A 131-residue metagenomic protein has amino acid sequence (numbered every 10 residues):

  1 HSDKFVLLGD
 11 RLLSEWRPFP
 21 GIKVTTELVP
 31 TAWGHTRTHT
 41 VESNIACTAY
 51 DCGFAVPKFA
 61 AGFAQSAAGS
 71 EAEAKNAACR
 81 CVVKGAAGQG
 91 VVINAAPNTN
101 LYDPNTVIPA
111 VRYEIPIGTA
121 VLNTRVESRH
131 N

Functional and structural regions predicted by a protein language model:
H1-C52: Catalytic and substrate-binding regions of extracellular carbohydrate-active enzymes, especially polysaccharide lyases
L7-R17, R37, Q65, S70-A74 (+4 more regions): Generic recognition of long tandem-repeat/solenoid scaffolds
G21, W33, N44-T48, F59-A61 (+3 more regions): Generic "edge-of-domain/loop-turn" microfeature
K23-P30, A77-I93: Broad, structure-driven detector of short, well-ordered beta-strand segments within folded domains
T36-E71, K75: Acidic (Asp/Glu-rich), glycine- and aromatic
N44, Y50-G53, K84-N131: Beta-strand-rich recognition/accessory modules
